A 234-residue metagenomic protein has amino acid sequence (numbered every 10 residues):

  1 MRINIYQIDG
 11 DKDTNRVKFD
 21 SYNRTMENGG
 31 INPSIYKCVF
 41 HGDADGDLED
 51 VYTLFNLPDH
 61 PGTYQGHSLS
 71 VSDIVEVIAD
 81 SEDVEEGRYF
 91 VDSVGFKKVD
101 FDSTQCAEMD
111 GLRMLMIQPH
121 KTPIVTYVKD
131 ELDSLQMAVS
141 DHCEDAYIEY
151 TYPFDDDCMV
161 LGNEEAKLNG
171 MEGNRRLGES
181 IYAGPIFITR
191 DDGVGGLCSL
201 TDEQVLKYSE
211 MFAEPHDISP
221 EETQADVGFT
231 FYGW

Functional and structural regions predicted by a protein language model:
M1-A44: Extended boundary segments
M1-N4, G87, M109-L115: Short structural boundary motif marking the start of a folded domain
Q7-D9, V77-E82, M116-P119: Short acidic, glycine-rich loop/turn motifs
K12, K97, P123: Flexible, glycine-rich phosphate/dinucleotide-binding loops and adjacent beta-alpha linkers at cofactor/substrate
D20, N28, S34, G46-E49 (+3 more regions): Polar/charged alpha-helical tracts
I31-S81: Short, conserved turn/kink motifs that form compact alpha/beta structural patches or helix kinks used as
S68-S103, G184-P185, D191-E210: Short, compact, well-ordered microdomains
C106-W234: Short beta-rich binding modules
